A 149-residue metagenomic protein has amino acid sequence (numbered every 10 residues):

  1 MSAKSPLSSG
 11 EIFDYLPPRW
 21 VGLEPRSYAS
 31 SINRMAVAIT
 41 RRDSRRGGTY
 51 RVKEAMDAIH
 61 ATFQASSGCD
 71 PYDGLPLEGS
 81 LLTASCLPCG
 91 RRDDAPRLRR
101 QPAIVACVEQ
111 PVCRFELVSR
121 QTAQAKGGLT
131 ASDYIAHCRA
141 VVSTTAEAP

Functional and structural regions predicted by a protein language model:
M1-M35: N-terminal alpha-helical interaction blocks
G22-C69: Short, charged surface segments at domain edges that flank catalytic/cofactor-binding sites
K53, D57-I59, Y72-V118: Histidine-centered nuclease catalytic patch
S66, P71, A84-R91, A140-A148: Short alpha-helical interface elements
S67, G74-L75, A123: Cys/His-coordinated zinc-binding microdomains
E109-P149: A detector for short metal-coordination/catalytic motifs
